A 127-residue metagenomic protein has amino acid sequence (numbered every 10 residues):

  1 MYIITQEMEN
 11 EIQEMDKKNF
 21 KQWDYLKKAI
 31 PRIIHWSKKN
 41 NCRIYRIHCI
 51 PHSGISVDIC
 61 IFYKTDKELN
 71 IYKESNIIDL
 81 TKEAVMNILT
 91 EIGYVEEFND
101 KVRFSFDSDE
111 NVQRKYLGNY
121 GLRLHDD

Functional and structural regions predicted by a protein language model:
M1, L26, I47-C49, V85 (+1 more regions): Generic structural hydrophobic/aromatic packing signal, biased to beta-strands
M1-P31: N-terminal presequence-like segments and adjacent domain-start helices
I3, K39-K64: Short edge beta-strands and adjacent turn/loop segments
D16-F20, C49, S75: Short, charged/polar micro-motifs that form catalytic or ligand-binding hotspots
Q22-S37, L69-E97: Short, non-transmembrane amphipathic alpha-helical segments
K38, T65, S108-E110: General structural signal for secondary-structure boundaries
F62, K67-L80, R114-D127: Short, low-complexity, polybasic intrinsically disordered segments
V95-D127: Polar/charged, Gly/Pro-rich intrinsically disordered segments
